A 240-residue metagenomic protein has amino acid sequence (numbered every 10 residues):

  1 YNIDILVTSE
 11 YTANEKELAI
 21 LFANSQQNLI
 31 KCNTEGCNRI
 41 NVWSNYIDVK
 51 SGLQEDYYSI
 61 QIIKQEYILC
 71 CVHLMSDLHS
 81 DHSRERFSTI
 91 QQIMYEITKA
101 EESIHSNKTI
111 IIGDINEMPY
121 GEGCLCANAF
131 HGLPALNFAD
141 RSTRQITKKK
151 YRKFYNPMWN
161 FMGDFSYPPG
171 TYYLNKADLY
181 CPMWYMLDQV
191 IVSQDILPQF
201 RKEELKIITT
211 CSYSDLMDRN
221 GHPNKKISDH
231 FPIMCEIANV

Functional and structural regions predicted by a protein language model:
N2-D4, Y67, H105-K108: Loop/turn elements at helix/coil->beta-strand transitions in domains of secreted/extracellular proteins
I5-L78: Structured beta-strand-rich core segments of catalytic domains in phosphoester-bond hydrolases
L6-S9, W43, I110-D114, T147: Active-site neighborhood of phospho(di)ester-bond hydrolases with catalytic His/Asp-centered motifs
Y11, L74, D114-I115, F231: Active-site metal-binding loops of divalent metal-dependent hydrolases
F22-S25, F87-S88, C126-H131: Glycine-rich, phosphate-binding/catalytic loops in enzymes
M75-I90: Surface-exposed cleft-lining segments at the edges of enzyme active sites
Q91-I112: His/acidic metal-ligating clusters that form di-metal
E102-I104, E117-V240: Metal-dependent phosphoester-hydrolase catalytic domains
